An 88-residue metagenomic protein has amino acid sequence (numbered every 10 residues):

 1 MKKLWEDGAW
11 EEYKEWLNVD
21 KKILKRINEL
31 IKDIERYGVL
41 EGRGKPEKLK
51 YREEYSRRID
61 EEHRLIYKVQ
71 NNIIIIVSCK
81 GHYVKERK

Functional and structural regions predicted by a protein language model:
K2-D7, E11-L24, R43, R57-R64 (+1 more regions): Enriched for short, Lys/Arg-rich terminal
N18-Y37: A short, compositionally biased N-terminal segment around positions ~18-40 that is enriched in charged/polar residues
K32-R58: A short, surface-exposed loop/turn module that caps and links secondary-structure elements
